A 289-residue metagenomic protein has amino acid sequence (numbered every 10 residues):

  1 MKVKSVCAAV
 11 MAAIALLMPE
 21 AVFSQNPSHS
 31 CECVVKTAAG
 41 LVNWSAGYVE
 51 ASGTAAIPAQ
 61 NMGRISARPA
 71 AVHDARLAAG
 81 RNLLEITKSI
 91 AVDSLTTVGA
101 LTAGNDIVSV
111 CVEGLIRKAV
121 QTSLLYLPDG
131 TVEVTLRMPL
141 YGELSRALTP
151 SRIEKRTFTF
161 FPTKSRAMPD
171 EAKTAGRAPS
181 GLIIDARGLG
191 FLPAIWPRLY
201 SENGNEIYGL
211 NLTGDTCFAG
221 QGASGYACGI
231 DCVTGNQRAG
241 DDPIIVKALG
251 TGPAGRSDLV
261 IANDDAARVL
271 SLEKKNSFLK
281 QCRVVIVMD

Functional and structural regions predicted by a protein language model:
M1-V10: Bacterial N-terminal signal peptides that target proteins for export
V22-D289: Domain-level marker for long, solvent-exposed, non-transmembrane regions
